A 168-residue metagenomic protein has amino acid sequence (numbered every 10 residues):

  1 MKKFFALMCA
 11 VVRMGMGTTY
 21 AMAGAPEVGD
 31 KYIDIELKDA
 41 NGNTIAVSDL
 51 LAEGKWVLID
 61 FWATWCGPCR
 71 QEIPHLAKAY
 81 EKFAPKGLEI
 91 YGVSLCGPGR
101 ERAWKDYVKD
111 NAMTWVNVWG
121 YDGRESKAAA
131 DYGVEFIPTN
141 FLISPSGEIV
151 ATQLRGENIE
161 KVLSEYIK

Functional and structural regions predicted by a protein language model:
M1-E36: N-terminal targeting signals for export/organelle localization
E36-V57: A short beta-strand-turn-helix
G54-V57, F61-W65, E72, F136: Short pre-active-site segment immediately N-terminal to redox-active cysteine/selenocysteine motifs in thiol-based
W62-W65, C69, W104, W115: Signature tryptophan residues that serve as conserved aromatic anchors
Q71-N111, G123-A130: Structural microenvironment flanking redox-active thiols in thiol-disulfide oxidoreductases
M113, G120-Y166: Thiol/disulfide oxidoreductase modules built on the thioredoxin-like
